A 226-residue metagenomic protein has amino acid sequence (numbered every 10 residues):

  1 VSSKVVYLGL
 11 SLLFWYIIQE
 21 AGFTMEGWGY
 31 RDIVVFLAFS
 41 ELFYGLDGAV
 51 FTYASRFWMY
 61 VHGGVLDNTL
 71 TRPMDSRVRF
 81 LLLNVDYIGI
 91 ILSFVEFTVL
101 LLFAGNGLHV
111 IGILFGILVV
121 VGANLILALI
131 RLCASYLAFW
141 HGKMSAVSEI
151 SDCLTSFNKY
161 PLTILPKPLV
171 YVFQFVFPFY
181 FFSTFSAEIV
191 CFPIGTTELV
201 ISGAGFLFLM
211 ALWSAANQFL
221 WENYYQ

Functional and structural regions predicted by a protein language model:
S2-L12, L42-A49, L81-F97, L125-A128 (+3 more regions): Hydrophobic alpha-helical transmembrane bundles that constitute the permease/transmembrane domains of multi-pass
V5-E41, G195, L199: Transmembrane helix-boundary elements of multi-pass transport/secretion proteins, especially ABC-type permease modules
S11-W15, R131, F179, N217: Alpha-helical transmembrane segments of polytopic integral membrane proteins, especially the permease/helical cores
I17, A21, F206-Q226: Junction motif at the cytosolic side of a transmembrane helix
I33-F94: Hydrophobic alpha-helical transmembrane segments of multi-pass membrane transport proteins
I88-H141, T196-A204, L209-A215: Alpha-helical transmembrane segments and their short interhelical loops
S135-I189: Transmembrane helix segments
F181-G203: Extracellular/periplasmic helix-loop-helix junctions in multi-pass membrane proteins
